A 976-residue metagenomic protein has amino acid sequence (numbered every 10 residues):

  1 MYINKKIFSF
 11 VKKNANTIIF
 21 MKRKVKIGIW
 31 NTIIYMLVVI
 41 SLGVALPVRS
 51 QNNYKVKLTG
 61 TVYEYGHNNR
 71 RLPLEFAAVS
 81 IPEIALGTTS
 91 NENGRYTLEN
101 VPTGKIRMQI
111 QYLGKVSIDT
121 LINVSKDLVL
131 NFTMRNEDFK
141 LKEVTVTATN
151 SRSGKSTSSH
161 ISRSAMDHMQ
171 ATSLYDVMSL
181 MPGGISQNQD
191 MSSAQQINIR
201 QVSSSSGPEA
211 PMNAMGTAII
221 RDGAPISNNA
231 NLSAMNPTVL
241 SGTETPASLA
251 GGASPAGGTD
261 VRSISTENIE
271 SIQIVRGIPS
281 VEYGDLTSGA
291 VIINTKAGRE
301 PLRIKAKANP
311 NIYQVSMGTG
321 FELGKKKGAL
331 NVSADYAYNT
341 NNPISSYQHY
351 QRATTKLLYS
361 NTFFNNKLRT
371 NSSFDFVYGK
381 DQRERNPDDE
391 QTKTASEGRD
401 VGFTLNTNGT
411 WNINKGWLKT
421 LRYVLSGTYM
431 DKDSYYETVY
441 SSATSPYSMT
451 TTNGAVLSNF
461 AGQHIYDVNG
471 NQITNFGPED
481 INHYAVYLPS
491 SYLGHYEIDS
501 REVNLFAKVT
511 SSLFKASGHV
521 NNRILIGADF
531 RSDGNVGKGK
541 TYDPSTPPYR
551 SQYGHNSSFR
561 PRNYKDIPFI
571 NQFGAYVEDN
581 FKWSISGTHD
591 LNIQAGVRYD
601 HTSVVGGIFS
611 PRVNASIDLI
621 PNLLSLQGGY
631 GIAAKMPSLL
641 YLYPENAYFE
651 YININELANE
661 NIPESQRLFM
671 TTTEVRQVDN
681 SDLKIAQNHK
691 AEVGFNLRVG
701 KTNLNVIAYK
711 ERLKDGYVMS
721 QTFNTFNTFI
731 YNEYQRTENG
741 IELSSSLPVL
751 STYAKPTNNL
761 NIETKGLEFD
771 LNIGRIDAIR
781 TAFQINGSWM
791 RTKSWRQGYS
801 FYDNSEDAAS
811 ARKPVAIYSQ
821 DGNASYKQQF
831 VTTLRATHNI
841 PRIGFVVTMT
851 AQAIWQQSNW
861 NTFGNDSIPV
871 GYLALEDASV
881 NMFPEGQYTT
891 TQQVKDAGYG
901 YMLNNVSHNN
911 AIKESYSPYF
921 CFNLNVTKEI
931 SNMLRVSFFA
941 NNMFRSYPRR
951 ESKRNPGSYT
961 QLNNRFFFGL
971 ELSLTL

Functional and structural regions predicted by a protein language model:
T61-R70, E75-S80, Q111-L113, S125-D167 (+1 more regions): Short, acidic, small-residue-rich periplasmic hinge/interaction motif at the N-terminus of Gram-negative outer-membrane
R71, A78, L86-T88, R95 (+3 more regions): N-terminal periplasmic "start-of-domain" segments of outer-membrane beta-barrel proteins
E99, A224-V275: Short acidic/polar hinge/loop motifs at secondary-structure boundaries that mediate gating or recognition
V129-T133, L174-V177, Q196-N198, I220 (+2 more regions): N-terminal periplasmic accessory domains that precede and gate Gram-negative outer-membrane beta-barrel machines
Y175, S179-T245: Extracytoplasmic beta-strand/coil segments of soluble accessory domains associated with Gram-negative outer-membrane
T245, A634, L713-D715, A853-N904 (+2 more regions): C-terminal beta-signal and adjacent terminal beta-strands/loops of Gram-negative outer-membrane beta-barrel proteins
E322, T452-L591, L642-E645, K813-G822 (+1 more regions): Outer-membrane beta-barrel transmembrane domain signature of Gram-negative proteins, especially the mid-to-C-terminal
I585-G587, Y709-L713, Y717, F729-N865: Gram-negative outer-membrane beta-barrel transporters
